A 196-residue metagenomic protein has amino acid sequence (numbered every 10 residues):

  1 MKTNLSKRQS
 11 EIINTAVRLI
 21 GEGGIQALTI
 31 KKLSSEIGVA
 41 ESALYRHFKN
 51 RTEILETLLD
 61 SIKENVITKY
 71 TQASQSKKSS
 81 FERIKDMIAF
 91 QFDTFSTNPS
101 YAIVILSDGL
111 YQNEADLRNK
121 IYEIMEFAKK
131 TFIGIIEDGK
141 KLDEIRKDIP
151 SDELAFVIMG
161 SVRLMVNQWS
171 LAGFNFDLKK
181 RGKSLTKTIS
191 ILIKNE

Functional and structural regions predicted by a protein language model:
M1-K7, T71: N-terminal intrinsically disordered/low-complexity leader segments
R8-V17, L33, L58-I62, V66 (+1 more regions): Generic hydrophobic, amphipathic alpha-helix propensity
E11, L19-E53, T57: Helix-turn-helix
T29, I103-I105, K147-D148, L178: Short, hydrophobic secondary-structure boundary micro-motifs
T57, Q72-S100, S151-I158, K179: Hydrophobic alpha-helical connector segments
E64-I67, T71, T97, A115-L142 (+4 more regions): Amphipathic alpha-helical packing segments from all-alpha helical-bundle domains
D86, F90-T97, K130, G134-D138 (+4 more regions): C-terminal peripheral helix-coil segments that are non-catalytic and often amphipathic
S96-D116, L171: Amphipathic alpha-helical segments used for helix-helix packing
